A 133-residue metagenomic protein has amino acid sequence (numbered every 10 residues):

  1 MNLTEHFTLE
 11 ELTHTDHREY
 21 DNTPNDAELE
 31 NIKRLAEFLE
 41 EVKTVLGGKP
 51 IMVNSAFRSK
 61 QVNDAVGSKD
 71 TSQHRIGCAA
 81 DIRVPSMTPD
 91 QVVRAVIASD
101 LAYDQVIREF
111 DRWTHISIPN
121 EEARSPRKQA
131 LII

Functional and structural regions predicted by a protein language model:
M1-G47, L131-I133: Extracytoplasmic cell-surface/polysaccharide-interacting catalytic and binding patches
L3, V62, T71: Glycine-rich, flexible loop/turn motifs
N25, I51-F57, S86-Q91: N-terminal start-of-chain detector that recognizes signal peptides and the immediate post-cleavage beginning
N31, L35-F38, V62, C78 (+2 more regions): Amphipathic alpha-helical interface surfaces
F38-K49, Q91, A95-L101: Generic non-transmembrane alpha-helical segments
E40-G67: Extended, low-complexity, intrinsically disordered C-terminal regulatory tails of eukaryotic serine/threonine kinases
T71, I76, A80, V84-I133: Catalytic cores and adjacent binding grooves of peptidoglycan-active enzymes
